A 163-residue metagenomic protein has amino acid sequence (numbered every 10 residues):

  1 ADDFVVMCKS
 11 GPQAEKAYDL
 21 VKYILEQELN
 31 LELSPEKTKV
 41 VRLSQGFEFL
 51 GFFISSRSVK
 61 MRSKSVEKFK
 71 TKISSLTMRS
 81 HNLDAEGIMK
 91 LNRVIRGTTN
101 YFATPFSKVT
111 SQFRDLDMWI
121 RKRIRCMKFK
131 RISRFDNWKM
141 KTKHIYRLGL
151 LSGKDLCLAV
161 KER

Functional and structural regions predicted by a protein language model:
A1-R163: Non-catalytic terminal/accessory segments
